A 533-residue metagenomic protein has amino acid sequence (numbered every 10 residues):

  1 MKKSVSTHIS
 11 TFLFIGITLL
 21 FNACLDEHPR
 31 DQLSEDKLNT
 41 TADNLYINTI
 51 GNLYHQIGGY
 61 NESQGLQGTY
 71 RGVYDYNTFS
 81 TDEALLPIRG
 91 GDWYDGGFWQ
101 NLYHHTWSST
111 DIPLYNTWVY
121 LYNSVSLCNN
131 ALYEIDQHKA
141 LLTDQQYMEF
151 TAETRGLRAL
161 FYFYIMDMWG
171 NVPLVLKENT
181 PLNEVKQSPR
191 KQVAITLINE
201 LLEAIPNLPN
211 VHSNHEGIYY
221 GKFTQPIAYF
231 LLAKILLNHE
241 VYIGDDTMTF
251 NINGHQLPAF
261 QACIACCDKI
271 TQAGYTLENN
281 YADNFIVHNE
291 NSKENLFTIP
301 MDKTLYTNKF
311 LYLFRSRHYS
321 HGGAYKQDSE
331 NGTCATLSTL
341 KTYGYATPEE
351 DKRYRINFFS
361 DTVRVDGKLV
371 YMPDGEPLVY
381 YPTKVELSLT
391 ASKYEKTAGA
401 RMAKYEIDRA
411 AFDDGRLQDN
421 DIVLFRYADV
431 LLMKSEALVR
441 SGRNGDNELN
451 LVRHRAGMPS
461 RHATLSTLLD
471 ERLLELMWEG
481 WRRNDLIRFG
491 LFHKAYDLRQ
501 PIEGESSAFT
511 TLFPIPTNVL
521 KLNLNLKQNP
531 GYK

Functional and structural regions predicted by a protein language model:
A23-E27, L121-S124, T196, Y219-Y220 (+7 more regions): Long, intrinsically disordered, low-complexity segments
C24-T78, T517-V519, N523-K533: Membrane-proximal, proline-rich intrinsically disordered regions
D36-T40, N44, S63-L86, E178 (+4 more regions): Short, surface-exposed recognition loops and adjoining beta-strand edges that mediate ligand/DNA contacts, enriched
D43-G51, H55-Y60, G65, G90-W169 (+5 more regions): Conserved, well-structured interaction surfaces
G90, Y94-H105, Y345-R426: Flexible, polar/acidic helix-loop-strand segments at domain edges
M166-M168, P173, H212, N238-T247 (+1 more regions): Short coil/turn linking the two alpha-helices of tandem helical-hairpin repeats
N284-V287, K293-L387: Glycine-rich, aromatic-lined ligand/substrate-binding cores of catalytic and carbohydrate-binding domains
